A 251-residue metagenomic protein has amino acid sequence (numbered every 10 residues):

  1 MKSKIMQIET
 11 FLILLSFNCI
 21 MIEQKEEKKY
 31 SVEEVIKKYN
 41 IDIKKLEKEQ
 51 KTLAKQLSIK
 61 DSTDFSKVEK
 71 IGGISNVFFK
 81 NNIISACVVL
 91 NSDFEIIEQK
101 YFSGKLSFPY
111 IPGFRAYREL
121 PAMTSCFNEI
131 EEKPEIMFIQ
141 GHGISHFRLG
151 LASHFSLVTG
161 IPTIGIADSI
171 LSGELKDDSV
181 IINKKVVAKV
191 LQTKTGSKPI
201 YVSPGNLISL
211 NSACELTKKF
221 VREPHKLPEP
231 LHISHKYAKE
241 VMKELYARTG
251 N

Functional and structural regions predicted by a protein language model:
M1-K25, K29: N-terminal amphipathic/basic-hydrophobic helices that include classical n-h-c signal peptides and signal-anchor
I22-K67: N-terminal accessory regions of nucleic-acid-interacting proteins
V35-K38, L46, L53-L57, D177-N251: C-terminal binding/interaction regions
E69-F78: Two-metal-ion RNase H-like nuclease active-site motif
I74, I139-H142, I166-A167: Short His-Asn-centered micro-motif
F79-E131: A glycine-rich, hydrophobic loop/mini-helix early in the fold
P121-H154, T159-I161: Catalytic-site beta-strand/loop segments enriched in glycine and acidic/polar residues
H146-V190: A contiguous pocket-lining binding segment that forms or flanks enzyme active sites
